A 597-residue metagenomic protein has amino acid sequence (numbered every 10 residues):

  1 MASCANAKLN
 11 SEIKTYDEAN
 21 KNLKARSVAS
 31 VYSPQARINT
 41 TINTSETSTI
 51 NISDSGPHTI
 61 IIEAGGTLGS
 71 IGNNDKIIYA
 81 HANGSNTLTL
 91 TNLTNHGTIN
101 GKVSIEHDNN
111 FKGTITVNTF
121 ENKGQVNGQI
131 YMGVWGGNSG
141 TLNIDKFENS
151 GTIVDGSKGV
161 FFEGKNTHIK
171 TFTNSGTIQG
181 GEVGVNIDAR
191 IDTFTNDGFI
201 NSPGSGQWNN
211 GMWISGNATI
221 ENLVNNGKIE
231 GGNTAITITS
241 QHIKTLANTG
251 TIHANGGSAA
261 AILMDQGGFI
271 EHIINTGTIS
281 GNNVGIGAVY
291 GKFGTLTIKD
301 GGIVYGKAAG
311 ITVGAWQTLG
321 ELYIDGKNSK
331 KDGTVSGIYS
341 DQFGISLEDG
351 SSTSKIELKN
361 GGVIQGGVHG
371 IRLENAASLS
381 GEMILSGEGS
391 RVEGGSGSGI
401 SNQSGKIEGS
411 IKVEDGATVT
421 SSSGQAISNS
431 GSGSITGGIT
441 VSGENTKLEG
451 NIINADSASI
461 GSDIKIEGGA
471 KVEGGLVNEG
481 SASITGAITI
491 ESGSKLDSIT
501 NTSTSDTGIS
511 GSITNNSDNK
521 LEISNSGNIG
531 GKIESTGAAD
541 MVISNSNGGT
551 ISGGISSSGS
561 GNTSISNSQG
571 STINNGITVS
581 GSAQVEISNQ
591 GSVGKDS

Functional and structural regions predicted by a protein language model:
C4-S55: Low-complexity, acidic Ser/Thr/Pro-rich repeat tracts that form intrinsically disordered stalk/linker regions of very
S30-I38, S48-I71, Y79-K102, E106-S157 (+7 more regions): Surface-exposed loop/turn motifs in large extracellular/passenger domains
